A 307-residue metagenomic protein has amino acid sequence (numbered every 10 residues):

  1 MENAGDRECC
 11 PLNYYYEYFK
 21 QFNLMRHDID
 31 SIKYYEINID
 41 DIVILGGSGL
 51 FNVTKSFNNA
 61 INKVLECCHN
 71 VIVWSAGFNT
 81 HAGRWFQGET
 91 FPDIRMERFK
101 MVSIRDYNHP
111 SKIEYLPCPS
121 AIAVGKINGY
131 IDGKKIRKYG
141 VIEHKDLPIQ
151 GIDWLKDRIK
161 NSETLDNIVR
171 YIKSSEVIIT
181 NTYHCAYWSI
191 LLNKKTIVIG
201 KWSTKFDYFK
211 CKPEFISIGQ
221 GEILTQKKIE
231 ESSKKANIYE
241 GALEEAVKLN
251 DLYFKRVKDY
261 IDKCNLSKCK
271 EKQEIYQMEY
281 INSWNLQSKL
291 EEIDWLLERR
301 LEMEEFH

Functional and structural regions predicted by a protein language model:
M1-H307: Active-site anion-handling motifs in enzyme catalytic cores
